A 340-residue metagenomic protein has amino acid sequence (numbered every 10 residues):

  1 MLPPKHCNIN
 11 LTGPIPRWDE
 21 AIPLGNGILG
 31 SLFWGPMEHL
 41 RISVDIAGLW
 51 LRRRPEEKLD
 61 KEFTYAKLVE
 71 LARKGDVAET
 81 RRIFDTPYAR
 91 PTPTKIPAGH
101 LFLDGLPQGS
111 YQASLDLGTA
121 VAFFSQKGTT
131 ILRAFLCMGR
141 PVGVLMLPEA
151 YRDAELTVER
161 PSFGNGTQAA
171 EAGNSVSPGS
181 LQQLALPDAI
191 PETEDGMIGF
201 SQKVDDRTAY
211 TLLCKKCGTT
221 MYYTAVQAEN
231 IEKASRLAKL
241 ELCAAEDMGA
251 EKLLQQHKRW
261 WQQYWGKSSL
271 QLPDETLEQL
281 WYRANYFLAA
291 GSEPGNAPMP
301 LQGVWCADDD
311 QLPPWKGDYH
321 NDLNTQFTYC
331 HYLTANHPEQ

Functional and structural regions predicted by a protein language model:
M1-Q340: Aromatic-residue-lined binding/catalytic grooves and analogous aromatic/hydrophobic interfacial grooves in multimeric
